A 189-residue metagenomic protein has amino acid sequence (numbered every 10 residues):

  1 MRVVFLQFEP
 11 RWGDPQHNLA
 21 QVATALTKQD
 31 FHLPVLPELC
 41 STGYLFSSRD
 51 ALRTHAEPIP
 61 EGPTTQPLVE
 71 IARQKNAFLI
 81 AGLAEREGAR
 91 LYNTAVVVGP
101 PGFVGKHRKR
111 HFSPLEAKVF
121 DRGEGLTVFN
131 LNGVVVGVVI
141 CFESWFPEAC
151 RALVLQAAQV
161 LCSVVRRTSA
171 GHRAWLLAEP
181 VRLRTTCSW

Functional and structural regions predicted by a protein language model:
M1-F5: Extreme N-terminal starter segment of soluble prokaryotic enzymes
L6, I80-A81, L161-V165: Short beta-strands and strand-loop turn motifs
Q7-A25: N-terminal phosphate-binding loop and adjacent alpha-helix
Q7-E9, P37, L45, R108: Residue-level recognition of beta-strand->loop/alpha-helix junctions
T24-P100, W175-C187: Cys-nucleophile CN-hydrolase/nitrilase-fold catalytic domain and related Cys-dependent amidase chemistry that acts on
P34-S41, Q156-A170: Short acidic, glycine-rich surface-loop motifs adjacent to enzyme active sites
E57-P60, R86-Q156, V165-P180, R184: Active-site catalytic loop in hydrolytic enzyme cores
F78, V135, Q159-V160, S188: Residue-level detector of anion-binding/catalytic polar loops
